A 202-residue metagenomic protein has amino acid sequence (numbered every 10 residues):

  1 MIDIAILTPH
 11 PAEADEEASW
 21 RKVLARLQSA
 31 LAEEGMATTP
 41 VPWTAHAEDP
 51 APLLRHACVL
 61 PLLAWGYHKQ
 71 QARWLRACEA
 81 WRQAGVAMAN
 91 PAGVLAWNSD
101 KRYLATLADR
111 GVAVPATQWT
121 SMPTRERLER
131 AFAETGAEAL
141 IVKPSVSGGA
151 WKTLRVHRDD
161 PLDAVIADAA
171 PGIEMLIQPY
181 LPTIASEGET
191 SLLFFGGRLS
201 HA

Functional and structural regions predicted by a protein language model:
M1-A5: Extreme N-terminal starter segment of soluble prokaryotic enzymes
H10-S121: Conserved N-proximal alpha/beta basic substrate-recognition cap immediately N-terminal to, or forming the N-lobe
A47-H56, L128-E134, I166: Short amphipathic alpha-helix with an adjacent loop that forms part of the alpha/beta core around
L60-L62, I141, L176: Structural motif
G93-L95, S121-R125, S145-G149, D159-P161 (+1 more regions): Short acidic/polar capping segments at secondary-structure boundaries
T106-V114, E134, P161, A170: Basic phosphate/pyrophosphate-binding loop/patch that engages nucleotide-derived ligands
G111-L140: Rossmann-like NAD(P)H-binding beta-loop-alpha module
W151-A202: Phosphate-binding site of ATP-dependent enzymes
